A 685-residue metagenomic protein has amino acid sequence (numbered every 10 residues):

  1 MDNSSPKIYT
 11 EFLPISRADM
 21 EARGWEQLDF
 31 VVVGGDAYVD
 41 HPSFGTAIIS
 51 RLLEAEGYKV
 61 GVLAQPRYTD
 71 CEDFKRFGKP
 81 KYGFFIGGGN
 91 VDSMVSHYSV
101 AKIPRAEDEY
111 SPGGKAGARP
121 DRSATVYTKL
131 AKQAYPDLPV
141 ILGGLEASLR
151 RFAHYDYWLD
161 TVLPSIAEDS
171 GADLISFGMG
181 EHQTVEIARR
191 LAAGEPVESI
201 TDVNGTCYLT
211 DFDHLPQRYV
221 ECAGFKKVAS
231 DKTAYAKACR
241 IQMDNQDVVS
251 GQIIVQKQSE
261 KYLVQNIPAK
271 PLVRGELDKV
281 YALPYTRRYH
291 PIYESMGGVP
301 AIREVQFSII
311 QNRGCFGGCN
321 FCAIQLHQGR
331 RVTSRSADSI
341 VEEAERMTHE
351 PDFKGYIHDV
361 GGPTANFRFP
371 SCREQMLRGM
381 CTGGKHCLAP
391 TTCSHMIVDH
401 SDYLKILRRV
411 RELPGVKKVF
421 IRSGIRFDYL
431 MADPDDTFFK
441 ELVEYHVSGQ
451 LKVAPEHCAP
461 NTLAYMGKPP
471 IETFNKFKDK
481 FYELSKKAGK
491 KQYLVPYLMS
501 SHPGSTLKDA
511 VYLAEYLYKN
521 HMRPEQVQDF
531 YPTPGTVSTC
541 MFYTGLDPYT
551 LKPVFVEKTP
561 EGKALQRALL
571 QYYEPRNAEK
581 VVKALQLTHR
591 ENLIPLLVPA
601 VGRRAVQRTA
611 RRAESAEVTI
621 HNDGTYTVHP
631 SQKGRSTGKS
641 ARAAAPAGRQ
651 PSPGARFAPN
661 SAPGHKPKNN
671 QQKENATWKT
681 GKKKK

Functional and structural regions predicted by a protein language model:
D2-Q27, A37, A236-S308: N-terminal [4Fe-4S]-dependent radical SAM core
D19, G45, A64-Q258, Q265-N266: Glycine-rich beta-alpha loop elements in corrinoid/cobalamin-binding modules across cobalamin-dependent enzymes
V32, I48, R67-Y68, R346-V495 (+1 more regions): Conserved SAM/AdoMet-binding glycine-rich loop
D36, M296-A323, T348, Y356: N-terminal pre-triad scaffold of radical SAM enzymes
T69, E198-D247, E260, A269-L272 (+5 more regions): Terminal amphipathic helices with adjacent charged low-complexity linkers/tails
D92-A101, L149-R151, E181-E186, T210-H214 (+6 more regions): Flexible glycine/acidic-rich beta-alpha junction loops that bind and position SAM and/or redox cofactors in anaerobic
D173, V280, C315, I340 (+3 more regions): Conserved, mostly hydrophobic/aromatic
T609, E614, V618-K685: Intrinsically disordered, Lys/Arg-rich low-complexity segments
